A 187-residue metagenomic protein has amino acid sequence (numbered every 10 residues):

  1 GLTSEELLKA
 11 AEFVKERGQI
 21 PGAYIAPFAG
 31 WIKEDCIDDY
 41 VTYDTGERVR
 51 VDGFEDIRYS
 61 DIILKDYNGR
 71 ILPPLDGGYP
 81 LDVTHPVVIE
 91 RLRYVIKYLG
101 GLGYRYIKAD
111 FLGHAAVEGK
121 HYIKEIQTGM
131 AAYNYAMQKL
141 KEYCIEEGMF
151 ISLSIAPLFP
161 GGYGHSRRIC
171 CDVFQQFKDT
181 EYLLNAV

Functional and structural regions predicted by a protein language model:
G1-E5, P73-R91, G113, V117-A132: The substrate-binding groove and active-site-proximal loops of carbohydrate-active enzymes, especially glycoside
L7-G22, A26, Q138-I145: Surface-exposed amphipathic alpha-helices with a cationic face
P21-A23, I107-A109, I151-L153: Hydrophobic faces of well-ordered beta-strands that scaffold small-molecule active sites in alpha/beta enzyme cores
A26, I32-I37, Y163-G164: Short, solvent-exposed loop/turn and secondary-structure capping segments
A26-G30, L112-H114, S154-L158: Active-site beta-loop-alpha junctions enriched in small/polar residues
D38-P86, E90, Y135-V187: Glycan-recognition surfaces
R93-H121: Active-site groove signature of glycoside hydrolases
